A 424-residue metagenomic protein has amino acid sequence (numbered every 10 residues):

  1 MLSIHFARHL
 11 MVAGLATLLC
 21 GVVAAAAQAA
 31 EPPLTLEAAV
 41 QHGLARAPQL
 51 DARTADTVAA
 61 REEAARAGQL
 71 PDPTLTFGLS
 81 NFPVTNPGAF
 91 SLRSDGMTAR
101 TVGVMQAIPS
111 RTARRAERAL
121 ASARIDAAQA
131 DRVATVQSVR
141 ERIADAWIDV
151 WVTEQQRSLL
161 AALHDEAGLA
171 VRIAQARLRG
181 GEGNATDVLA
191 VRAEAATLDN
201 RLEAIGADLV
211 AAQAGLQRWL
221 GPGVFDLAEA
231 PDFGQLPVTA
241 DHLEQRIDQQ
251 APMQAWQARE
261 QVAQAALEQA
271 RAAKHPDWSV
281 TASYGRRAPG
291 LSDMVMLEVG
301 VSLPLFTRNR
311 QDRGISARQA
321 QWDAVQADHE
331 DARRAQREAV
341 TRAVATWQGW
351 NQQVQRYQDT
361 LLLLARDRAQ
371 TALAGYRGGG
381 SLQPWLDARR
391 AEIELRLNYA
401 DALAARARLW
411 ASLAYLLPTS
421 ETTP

Functional and structural regions predicted by a protein language model:
L2-S3, L34, T135-Q249, A343-W350 (+1 more regions): Periplasmic alpha-helical coiled-coil/stalk elements that build and connect Gram-negative outer-membrane
V12-V22: Bacterial N-terminal signal peptides
V23-A29: Sec/Tat signal peptide C-region and signal peptidase I cleavage site
A29-D149, Q156-A161, G168-V171, A185 (+2 more regions): Short flexible linkers and secondary-structure junctions
A30-E31, T76-S110, E117, E229-P237 (+1 more regions): Small/polar, glycine/serine/threonine/aspartate-rich low-complexity segments that form flexible
A38-R46, D187-V188, R192, P222-V280 (+2 more regions): Amphipathic alpha-helical coiled-coil scaffold segments and their short linker/junction regions
G43, V104, V150, L216 (+3 more regions): Hydrophobic/aromatic residues within transmembrane alpha-helices of membrane transport systems, especially the TMDs
A52-A67, T135, V139-A162, L169-V171 (+5 more regions): Amphipathic alpha-helical coiled-coil segments
